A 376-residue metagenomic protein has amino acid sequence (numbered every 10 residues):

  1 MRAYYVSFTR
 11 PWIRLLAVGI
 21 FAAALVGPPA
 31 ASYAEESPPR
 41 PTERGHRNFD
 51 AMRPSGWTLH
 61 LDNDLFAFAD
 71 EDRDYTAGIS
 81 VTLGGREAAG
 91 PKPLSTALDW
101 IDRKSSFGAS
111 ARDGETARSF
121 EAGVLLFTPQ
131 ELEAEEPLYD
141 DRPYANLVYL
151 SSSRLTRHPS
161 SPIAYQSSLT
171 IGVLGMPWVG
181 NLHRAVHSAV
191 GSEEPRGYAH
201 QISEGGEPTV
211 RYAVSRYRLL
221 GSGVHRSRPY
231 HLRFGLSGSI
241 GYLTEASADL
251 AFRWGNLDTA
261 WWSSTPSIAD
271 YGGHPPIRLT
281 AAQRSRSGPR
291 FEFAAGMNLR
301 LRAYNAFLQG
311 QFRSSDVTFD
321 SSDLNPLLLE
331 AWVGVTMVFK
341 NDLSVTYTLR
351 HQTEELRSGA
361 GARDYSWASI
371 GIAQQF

Functional and structural regions predicted by a protein language model:
Y33-P91, A117, A122, F127-L132 (+3 more regions): Short glycine/proline- and aromatic-enriched beta-strand/turn motifs that initiate or cap beta-hairpins
G56, Q130-A134, A251, N256-F376: Outer membrane beta-barrel transmembrane domains
W57-N63, R118-L126, S167-G175, V214 (+6 more regions): Transmembrane beta-barrel strands of outer-membrane/channel proteins
R73-I79, Y144-V148, Y165, E204-V210 (+6 more regions): Residues that define the transmembrane beta-barrel architecture of outer-membrane proteins
I79-G85, A122, L150-T156, I171 (+6 more regions): Residues on the lipid-exposed face of transmembrane beta-strands in outer-membrane beta-barrel proteins
A88-K92, S160, L219-S222, L257-A260 (+1 more regions): Repeated loop/turn-to-beta-strand initiation elements of outer-membrane beta-barrel proteins
W100-G180: Long, hydrophobic/aromatic-enriched structural stretches that serve as scaffold segments
E135-D140, E194-H200, G235-S237, V317-S321 (+1 more regions): Extracellular loop and loop/strand-boundary signature of outer-membrane beta-barrel proteins
